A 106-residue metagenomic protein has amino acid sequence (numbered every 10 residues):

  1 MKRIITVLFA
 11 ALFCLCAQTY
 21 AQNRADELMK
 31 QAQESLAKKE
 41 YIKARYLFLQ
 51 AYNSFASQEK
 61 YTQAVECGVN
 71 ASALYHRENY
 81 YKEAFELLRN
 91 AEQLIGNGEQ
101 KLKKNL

Functional and structural regions predicted by a protein language model:
D26-E27, E66, N105-L106: Residue register of alpha-helical TPR repeats
L49-S54, R89-N97: Amphipathic alpha-helical segments of tetratricopeptide repeats
